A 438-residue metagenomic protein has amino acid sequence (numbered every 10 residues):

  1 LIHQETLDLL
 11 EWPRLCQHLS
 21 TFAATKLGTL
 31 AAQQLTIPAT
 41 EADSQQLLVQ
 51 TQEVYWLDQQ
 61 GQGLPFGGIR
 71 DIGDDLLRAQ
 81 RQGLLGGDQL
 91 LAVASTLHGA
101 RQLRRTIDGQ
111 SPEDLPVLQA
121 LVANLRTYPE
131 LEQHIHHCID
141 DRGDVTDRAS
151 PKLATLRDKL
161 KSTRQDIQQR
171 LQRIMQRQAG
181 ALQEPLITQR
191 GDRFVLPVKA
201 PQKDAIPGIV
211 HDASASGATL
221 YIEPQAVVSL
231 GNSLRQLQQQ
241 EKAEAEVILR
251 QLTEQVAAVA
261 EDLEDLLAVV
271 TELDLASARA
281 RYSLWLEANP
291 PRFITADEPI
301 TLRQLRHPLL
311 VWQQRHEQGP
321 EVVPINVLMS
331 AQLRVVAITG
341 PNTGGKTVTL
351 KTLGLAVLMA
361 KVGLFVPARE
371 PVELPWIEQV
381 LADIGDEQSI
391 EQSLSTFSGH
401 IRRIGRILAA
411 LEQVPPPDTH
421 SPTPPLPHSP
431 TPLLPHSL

Functional and structural regions predicted by a protein language model:
L1-K152, L156, V259-D262, L266-E272 (+1 more regions): Conserved amphipathic alpha-helical "coupling/scaffold" segments that transmit conformational changes between domains
Q80-G86, D108-D114, R170-P185, A278-N289 (+2 more regions): Active-site phosphate-binding and catalytic loops of NTP-dependent enzymes
T127-D140, L230-R250: Extended, charged coiled-coil "arm/hinge" scaffolds of SMC/Rad50-like chromosome-maintenance ATPases and other large
A154-K203, Y282, P299: Extended, Lys/Arg-enriched charged tracts that mediate electrostatic binding to polyanionic substrates
L156, L160-T163, L237, E241-A276: Intracellular alpha-helical coupling/juxtamembrane segments of multi-pass membrane proteins
L186, R190-Y221, G231, F293-P324: SMC-family hinge/dimerization module
E254-R315: Phosphate-binding P-loop/Walker A region and its immediate neighborhood
L286, A296-L438: ATPase nucleotide-binding head domains, primarily ABC-like/P-loop NTPase cores
